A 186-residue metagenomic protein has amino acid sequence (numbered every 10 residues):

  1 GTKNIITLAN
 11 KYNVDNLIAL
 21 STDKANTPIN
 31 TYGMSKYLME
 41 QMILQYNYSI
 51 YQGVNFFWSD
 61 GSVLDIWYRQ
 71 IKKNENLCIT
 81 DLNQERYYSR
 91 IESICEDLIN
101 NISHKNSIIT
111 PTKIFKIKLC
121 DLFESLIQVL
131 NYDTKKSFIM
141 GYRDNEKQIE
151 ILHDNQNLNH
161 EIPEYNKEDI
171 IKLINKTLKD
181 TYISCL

Functional and structural regions predicted by a protein language model:
G1, N30-T31, V63, L122: Residues at alpha-helix caps and immediate loop-helix transition turns in enzyme cores, especially N- and C-cap
T2-Y37, Y48-S49: Conserved Rossmann-fold NAD(P)-dependent oxidoreductase catalytic core, especially the SDR/UDP-sugar
K11, Q41-I43, N47-I50, N55 (+1 more regions): Strand-loop microenvironment adjacent to phosphate/nucleotide-handling motifs in alpha/beta enzyme folds
